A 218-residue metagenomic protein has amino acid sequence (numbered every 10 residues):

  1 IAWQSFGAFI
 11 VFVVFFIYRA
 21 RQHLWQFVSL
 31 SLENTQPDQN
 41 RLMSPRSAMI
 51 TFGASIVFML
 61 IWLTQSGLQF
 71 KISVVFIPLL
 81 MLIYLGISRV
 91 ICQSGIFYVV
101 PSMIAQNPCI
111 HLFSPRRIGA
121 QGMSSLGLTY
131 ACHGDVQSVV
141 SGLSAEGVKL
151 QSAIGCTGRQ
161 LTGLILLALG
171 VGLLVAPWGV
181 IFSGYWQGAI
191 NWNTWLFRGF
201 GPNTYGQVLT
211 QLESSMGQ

Functional and structural regions predicted by a protein language model:
I1-Q218: Alpha-helical multipass membrane-protein architecture
